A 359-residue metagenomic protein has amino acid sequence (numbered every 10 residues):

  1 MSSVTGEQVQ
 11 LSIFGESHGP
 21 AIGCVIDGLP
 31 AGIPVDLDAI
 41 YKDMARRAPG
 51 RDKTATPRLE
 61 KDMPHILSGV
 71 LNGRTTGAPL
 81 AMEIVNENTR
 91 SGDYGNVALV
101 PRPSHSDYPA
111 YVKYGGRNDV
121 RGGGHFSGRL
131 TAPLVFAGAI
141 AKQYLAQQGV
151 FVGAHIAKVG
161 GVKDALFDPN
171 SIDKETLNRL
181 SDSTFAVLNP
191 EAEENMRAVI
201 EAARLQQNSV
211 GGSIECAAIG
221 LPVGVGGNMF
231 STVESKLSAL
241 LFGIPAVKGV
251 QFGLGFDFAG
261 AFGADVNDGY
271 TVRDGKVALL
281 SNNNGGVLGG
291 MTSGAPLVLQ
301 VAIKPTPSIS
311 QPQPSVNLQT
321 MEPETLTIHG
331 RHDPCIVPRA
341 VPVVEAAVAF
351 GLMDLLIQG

Functional and structural regions predicted by a protein language model:
M1-R58: N-terminal, positively charged regions that mediate nucleic acid binding
Q10, T306-G359: Internal helix-turn-beta structural module
Q10-G15, N118-L130, V223-G227, N282-V287 (+1 more regions): A short glycine/serine-rich beta->alpha loop
F14, P20-A21, Q207-P323: Glycine-rich anion/phosphate-binding loop at the beta-strand->alpha-helix junction
P20-G32, G128-F151, S231-A239, A295-T306 (+1 more regions): Alpha-helical support elements that line or immediately flank enzyme active sites and cofactor-binding pockets
M44-P103, D107-P109: Glycine-rich, N-terminal phosphate-binding loop and its surrounding beta-alpha-beta segment
A98-G124, S315-H332: Short acidic, glycine/tyrosine-flanked loop/strand segments centered on an H-E-D-like triad
K113-M229: Glycine-rich, mobile lid/loop segments that gate access to catalytic sites or pores
